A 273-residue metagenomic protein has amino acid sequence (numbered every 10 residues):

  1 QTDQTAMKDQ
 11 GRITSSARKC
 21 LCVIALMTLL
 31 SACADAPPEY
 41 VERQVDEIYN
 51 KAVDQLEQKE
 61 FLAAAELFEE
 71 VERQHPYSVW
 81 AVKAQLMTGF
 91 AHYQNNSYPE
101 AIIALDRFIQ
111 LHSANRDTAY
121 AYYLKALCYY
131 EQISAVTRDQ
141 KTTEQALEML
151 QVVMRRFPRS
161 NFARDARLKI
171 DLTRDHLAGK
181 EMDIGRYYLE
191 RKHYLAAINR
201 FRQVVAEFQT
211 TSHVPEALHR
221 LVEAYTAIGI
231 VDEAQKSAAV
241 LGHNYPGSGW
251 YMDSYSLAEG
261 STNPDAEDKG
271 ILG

Functional and structural regions predicted by a protein language model:
T5-K8, C22-I24: Short, often N-terminal, low-complexity regions that either remain intrinsically disordered or form a short helix
A6-T14, L29-G273: Acidic, polar-rich low-complexity tracts and alpha-helical solenoid repeat scaffolds
K19-C20, L241: Low-complexity, intrinsically disordered segments with a bias for serine/threonine
L21-S31: Bacterial N-terminal signal peptides
